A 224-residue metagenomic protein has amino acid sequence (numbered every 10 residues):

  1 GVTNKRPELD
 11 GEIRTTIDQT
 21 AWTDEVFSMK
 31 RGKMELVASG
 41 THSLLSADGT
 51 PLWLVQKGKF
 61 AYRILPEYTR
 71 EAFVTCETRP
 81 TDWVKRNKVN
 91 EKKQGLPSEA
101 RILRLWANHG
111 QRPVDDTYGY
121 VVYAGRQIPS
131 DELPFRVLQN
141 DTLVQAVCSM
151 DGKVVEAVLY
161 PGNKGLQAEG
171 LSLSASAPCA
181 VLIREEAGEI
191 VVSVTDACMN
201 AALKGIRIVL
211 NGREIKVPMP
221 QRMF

Functional and structural regions predicted by a protein language model:
G1, D10-R14, G49-T50, K59 (+1 more regions): Extracellular structured ligand-interaction cores
T3-E35, R207: Acidic (Asp/Glu-rich), glycine- and aromatic
N4-P7, T20-W22, K59-A61, T69 (+2 more regions): Short, glycine-/Ser/Thr-/acidic-enriched flexible segments
K5-L9, P97-E99, Q111-D115, E185-A187 (+1 more regions): A structural signal for short secondary-structure junctions
K33-W106, G165-L173, M199-L203, K216: Trp/Gly-enriched beta-strand surface patches
A61, D116-V121, Q221-F224: C-terminal beta-strand-rich structural cap/linker in extracellular carbohydrate-active enzymes
E67-V154, Y160-P161: Beta-strand-rich recognition/accessory modules
Y123-F224: Non-catalytic terminal regions with compositionally biased, polar/charged low complexity
